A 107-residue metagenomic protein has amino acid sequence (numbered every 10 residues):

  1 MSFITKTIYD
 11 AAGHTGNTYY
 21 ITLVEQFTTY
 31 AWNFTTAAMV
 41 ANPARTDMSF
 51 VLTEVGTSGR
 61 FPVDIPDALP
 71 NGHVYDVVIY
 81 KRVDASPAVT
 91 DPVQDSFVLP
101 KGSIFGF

Functional and structural regions predicted by a protein language model:
M1-F107: Contiguous segments within soluble domain cores/interaction surfaces
